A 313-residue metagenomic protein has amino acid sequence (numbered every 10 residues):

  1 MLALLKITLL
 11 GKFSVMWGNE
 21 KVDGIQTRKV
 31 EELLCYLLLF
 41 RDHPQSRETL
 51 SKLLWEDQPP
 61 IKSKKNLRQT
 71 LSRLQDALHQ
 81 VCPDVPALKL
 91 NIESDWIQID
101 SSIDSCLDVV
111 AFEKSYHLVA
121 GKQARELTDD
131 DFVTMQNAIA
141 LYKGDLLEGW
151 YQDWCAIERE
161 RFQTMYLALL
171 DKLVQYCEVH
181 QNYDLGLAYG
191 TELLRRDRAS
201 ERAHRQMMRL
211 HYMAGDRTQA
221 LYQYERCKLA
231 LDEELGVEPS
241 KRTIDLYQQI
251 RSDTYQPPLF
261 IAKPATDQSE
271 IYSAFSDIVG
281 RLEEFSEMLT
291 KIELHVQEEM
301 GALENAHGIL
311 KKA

Functional and structural regions predicted by a protein language model:
M1-A188, R226, T254-A313: Intrinsically disordered, low-complexity protein-interaction/activation regions
I139, Y212-G236: TPR/TPR-like (Sel1-like) alpha-helical repeat modules
C155, K228-L259: Hydrophobic positions within repeat-based interaction scaffolds
E192-L193, C227: Canonical positions in the second alpha-helix
